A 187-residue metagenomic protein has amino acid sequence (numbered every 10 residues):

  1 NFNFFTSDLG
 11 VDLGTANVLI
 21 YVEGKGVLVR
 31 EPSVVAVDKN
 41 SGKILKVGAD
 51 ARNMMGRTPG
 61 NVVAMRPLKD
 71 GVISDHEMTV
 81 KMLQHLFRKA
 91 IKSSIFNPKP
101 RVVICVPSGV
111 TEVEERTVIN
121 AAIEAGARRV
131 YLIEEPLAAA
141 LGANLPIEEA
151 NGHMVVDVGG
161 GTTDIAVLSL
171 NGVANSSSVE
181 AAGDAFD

Functional and structural regions predicted by a protein language model:
N1-V158, V167-D187: Nucleotide/phosphate-binding catalytic cleft detector across ATP-hydrolyzing and phosphate-transferring enzymes
T163: Metal-dependent DNA phosphodiester-chemistry modules and their immediately adjacent helices/loops in DNA-processing
